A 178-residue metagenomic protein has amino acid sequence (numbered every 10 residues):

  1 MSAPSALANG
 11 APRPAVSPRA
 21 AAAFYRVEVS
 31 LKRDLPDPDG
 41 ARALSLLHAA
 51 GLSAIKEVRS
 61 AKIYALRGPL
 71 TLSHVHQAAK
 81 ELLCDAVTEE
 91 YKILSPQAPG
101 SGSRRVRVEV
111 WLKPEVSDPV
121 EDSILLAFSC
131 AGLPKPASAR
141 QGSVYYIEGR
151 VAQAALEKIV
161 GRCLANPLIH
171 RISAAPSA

Functional and structural regions predicted by a protein language model:
S2-A178: Core nucleic-acid recognition elements
